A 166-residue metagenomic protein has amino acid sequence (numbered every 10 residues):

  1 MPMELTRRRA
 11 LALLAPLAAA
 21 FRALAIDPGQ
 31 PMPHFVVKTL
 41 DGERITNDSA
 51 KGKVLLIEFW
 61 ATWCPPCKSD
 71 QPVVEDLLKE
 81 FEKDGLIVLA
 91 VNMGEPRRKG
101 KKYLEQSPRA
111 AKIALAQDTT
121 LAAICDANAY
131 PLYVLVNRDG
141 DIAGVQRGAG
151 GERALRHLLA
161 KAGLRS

Functional and structural regions predicted by a protein language model:
P2-P16: N-terminal secretory signal peptides and thylakoid transit peptides that target proteins across membranes
A23-A25: Boundary at the C-terminal end of the N-terminal hydrophobic targeting segment
F35-V54: A short beta-strand-turn-helix
K53-L55, W60-W63, A129: Short pre-active-site segment immediately N-terminal to redox-active cysteine/selenocysteine motifs in thiol-based
K68-S107, Q117-A123: Structural microenvironment flanking redox-active thiols in thiol-disulfide oxidoreductases
E105-R109, Q117-A160: Thiol/disulfide oxidoreductase modules built on the thioredoxin-like
